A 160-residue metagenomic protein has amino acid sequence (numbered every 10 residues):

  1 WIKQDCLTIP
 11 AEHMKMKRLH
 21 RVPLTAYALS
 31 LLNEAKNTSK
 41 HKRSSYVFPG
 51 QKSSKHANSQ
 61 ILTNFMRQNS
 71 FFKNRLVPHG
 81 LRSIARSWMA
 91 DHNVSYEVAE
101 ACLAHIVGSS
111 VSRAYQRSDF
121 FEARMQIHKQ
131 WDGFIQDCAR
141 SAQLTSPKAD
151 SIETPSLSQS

Functional and structural regions predicted by a protein language model:
W1-C6, K73-R75, V94-Q116, D137-P147 (+1 more regions): Short, polar N-cap/turn motifs at the start of nucleic acid-interacting alpha helices
W1-E34, V107-S110: Conserved tyrosine-mediated DNA breakage-rejoining catalytic core shared by Y-recombinases
I2, K15-K17, T25, H79-S83 (+3 more regions): Active-site-proximal structural scaffolding
P10-K17, P49-K52, S118: Flexible interdomain linker/hinge and immediately adjacent N-terminus of the catalytic tyrosine-recombinase domain
K15, N37-T38, H105, R117 (+1 more regions): A short linear boundary/processing microfeature
V22, S30, E34-S53, Q60-A101 (+3 more regions): Short, basic (Lys/Arg/His-rich) helix/loop patches that form interaction surfaces in the mid-to-C-terminal regions
F121-G133, S141-S160: Acidic, low-complexity interaction regions
